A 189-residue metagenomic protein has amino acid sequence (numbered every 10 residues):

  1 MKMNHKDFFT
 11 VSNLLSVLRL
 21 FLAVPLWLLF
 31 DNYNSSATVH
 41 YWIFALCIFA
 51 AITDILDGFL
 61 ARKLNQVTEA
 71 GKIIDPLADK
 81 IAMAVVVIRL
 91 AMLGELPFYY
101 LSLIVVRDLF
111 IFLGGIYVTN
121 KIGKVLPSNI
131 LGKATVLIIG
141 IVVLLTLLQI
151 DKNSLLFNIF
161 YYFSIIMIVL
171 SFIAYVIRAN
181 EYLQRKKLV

Functional and structural regions predicted by a protein language model:
M1-V189: Alpha-helical transmembrane bundles and membrane-interface segments of multipass inner-membrane proteins
